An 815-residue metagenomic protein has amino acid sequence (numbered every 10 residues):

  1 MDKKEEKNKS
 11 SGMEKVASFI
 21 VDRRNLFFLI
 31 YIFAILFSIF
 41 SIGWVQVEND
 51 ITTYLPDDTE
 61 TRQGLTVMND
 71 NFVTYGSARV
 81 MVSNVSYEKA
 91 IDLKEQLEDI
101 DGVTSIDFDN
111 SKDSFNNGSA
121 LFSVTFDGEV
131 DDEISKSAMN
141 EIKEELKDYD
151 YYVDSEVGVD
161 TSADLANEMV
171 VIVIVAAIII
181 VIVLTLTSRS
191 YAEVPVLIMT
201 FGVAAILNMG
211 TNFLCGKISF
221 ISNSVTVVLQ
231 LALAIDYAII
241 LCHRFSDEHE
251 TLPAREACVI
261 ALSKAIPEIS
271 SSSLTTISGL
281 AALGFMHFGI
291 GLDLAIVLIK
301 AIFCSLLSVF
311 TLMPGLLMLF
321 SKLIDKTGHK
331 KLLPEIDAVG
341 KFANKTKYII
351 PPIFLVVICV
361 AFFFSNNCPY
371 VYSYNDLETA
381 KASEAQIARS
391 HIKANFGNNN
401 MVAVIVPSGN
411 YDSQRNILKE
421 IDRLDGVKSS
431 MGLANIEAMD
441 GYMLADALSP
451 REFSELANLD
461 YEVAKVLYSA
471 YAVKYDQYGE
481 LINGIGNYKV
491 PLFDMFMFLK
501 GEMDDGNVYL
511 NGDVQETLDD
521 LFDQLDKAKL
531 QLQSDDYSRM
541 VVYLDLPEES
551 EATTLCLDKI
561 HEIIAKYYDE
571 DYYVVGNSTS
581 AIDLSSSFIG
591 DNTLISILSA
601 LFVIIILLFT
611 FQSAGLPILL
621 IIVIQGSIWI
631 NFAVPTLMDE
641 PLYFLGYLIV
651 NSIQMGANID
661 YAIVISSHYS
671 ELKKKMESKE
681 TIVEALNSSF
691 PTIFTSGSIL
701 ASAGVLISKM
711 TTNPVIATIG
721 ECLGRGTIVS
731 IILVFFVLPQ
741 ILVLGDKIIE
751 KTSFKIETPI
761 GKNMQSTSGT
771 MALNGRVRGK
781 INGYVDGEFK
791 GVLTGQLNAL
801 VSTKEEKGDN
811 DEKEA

Functional and structural regions predicted by a protein language model:
M1-N49, T53, V130-S373, E548 (+2 more regions): Membrane-embedded transmembrane helical bundles of large multi-pass transporters/channels
R24, E98-T104, K347, D422-K428 (+1 more regions): Structural motif
I51-P56, E60, N71-R79, V85 (+1 more regions): Juxtamembrane segments of multi-pass membrane proteins
D58-Q63, D70-N71, S83-T125, E144 (+3 more regions): Extracytoplasmic
R62-L65, N69, Y87-K94, K136-M139 (+7 more regions): Extracytoplasmic/secreted envelope proteins and their assembly/folding machinery, especially bacterial periplasmic
G76-N84, L93-K94, D109-A166, N400-S408 (+3 more regions): A short beta-strand structural signal in non-transmembrane regions
G102-S105, D148, R244, G426-S429 (+1 more regions): Glycine-centered tight turns that cap/initiate beta-strands
N395-N399, R423-D425, L521, L530-D536 (+5 more regions): A structural signal for short secondary-structure junctions
